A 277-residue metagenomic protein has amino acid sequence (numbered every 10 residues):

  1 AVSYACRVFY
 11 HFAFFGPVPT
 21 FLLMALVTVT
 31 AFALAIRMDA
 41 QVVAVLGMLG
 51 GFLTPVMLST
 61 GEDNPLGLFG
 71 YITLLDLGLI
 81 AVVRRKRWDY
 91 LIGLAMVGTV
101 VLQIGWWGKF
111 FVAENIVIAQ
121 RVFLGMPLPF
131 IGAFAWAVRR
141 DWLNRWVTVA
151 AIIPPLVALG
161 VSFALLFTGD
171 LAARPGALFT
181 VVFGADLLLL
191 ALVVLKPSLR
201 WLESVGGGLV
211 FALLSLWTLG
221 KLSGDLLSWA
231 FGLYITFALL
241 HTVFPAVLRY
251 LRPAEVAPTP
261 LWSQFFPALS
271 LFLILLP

Functional and structural regions predicted by a protein language model:
A1-P277: Extended, compositionally biased regions that are outside compact catalytic cores
